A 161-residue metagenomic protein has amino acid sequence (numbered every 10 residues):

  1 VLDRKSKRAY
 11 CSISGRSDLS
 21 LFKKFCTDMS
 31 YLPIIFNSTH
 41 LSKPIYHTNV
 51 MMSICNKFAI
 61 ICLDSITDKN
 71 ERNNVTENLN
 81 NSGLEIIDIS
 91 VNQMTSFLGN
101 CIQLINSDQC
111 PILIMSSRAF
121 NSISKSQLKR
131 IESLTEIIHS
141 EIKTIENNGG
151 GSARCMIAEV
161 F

Functional and structural regions predicted by a protein language model:
V1-F161: The feature marks the mature, well-folded catalytic cores of soluble enzymes
